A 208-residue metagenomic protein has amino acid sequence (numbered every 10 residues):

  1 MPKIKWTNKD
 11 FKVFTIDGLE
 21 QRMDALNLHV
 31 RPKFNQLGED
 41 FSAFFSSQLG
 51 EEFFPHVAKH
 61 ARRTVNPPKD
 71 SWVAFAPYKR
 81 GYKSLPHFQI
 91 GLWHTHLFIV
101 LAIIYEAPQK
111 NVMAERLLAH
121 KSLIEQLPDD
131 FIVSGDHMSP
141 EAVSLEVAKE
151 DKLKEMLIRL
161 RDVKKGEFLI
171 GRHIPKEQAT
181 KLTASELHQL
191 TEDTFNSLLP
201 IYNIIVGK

Functional and structural regions predicted by a protein language model:
M1-F98: Charge-rich, low-complexity N-terminal segments
M1-S46, A142-K208: Long, solvent-exposed, polar/charged low-complexity segments
D40-V57, Q126-P140, I204-K208: Short glycine-rich, low-complexity/disordered patches
P68-D70, P128, K165: Sequence-level motif detector for i,i+2 pairs with an aromatic at +2
F98-L101, A179-T180: Short small-residue beta-strand/loop micro-motif enriched in glycine and branched aliphatics
L101-L153: Compact, glycine/acidic-enriched structural inserts
